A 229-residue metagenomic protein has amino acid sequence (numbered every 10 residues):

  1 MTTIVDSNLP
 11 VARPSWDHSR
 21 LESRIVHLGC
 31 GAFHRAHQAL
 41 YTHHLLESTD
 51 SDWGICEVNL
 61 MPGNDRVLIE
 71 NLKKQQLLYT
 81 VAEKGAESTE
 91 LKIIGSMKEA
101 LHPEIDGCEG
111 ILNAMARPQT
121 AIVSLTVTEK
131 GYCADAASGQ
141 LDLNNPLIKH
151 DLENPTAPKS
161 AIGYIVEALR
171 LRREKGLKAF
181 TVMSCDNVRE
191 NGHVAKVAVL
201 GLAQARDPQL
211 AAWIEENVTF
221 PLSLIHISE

Functional and structural regions predicted by a protein language model:
M1-S223: Conserved small-residue
I225-E229: Conserved small/polar residues in nucleotide/adenosyl-binding loops
